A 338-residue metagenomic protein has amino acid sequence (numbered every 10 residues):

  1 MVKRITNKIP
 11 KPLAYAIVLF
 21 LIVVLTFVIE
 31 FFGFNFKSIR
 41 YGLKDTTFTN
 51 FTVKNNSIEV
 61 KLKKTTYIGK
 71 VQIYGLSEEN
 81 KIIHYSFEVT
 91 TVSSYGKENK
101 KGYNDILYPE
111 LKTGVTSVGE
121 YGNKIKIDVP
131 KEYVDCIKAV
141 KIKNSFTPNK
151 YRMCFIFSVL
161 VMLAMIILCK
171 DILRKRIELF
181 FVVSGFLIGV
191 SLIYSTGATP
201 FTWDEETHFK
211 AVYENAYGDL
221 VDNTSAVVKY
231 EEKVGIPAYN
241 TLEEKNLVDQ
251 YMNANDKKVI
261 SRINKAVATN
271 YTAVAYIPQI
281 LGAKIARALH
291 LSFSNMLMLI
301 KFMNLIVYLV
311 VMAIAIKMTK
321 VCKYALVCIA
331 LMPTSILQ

Functional and structural regions predicted by a protein language model:
M1-K37, T147-L192: Start-transfer (signal-anchor) and selected internal transmembrane alpha helices of multi-pass inner/ER membrane
I29-K44, L192-E206: Helix-to-loop transition at the C-terminal end of transmembrane segments
F32-R40, I68-K70, H84-T91, D128-C169: Exposed low-complexity, polar/acidic, P/S/T/G-rich flexible segments that act as propeptides, protease-susceptible
I58-K64, K100-I125, V129-C136, K143: Beta-sandwich interaction modules
K64-E79, I125-V129: A short beta-strand element within beta-rich, extracytoplasmic domains of secreted/secretory-pathway proteins
Y217-M298: Interfacial juxtamembrane loops and adjacent helix segments that form the catalytic/substrate-binding surfaces
V267, Q279, N295-I306, V327-C328 (+1 more regions): Membrane-embedded glycan-lipid processing machinery
L291-S294, A313-T334: Transmembrane-helix signature of polytopic, membrane-embedded enzymes that assemble or transfer cell-envelope glycans
